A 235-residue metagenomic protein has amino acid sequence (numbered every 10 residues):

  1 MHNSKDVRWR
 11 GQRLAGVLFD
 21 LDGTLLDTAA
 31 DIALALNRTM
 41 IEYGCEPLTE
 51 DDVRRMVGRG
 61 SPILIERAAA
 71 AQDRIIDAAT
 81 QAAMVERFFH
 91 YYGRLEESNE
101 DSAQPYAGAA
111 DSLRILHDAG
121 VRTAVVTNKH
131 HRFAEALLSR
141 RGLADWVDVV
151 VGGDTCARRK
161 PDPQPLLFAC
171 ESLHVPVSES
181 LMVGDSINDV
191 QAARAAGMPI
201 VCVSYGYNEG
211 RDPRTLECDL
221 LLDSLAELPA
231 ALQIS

Functional and structural regions predicted by a protein language model:
M1-V17, D51, H117, H130-S235: Asp-based, Mg2+/Mn2+-dependent phosphohydrolase catalytic module
H2-R55: Active-site neighborhood of HAD-like aspartate-dependent phosphohydrolases
R8, Q12-R13, R94-V125, H131 (+2 more regions): Short, acidic loop-to-helix structural element flanking the phosphoryl-transfer center in phosphate-processing enzymes
D27, V125-T127, C202: Hydrophobic residues in well-ordered beta-strands that form the structural core
I32-A33, S61-I65, Q81, V85 (+4 more regions): A general structural signal for well-ordered alpha-helical segments in protein cores
I41-E46, Q72-A78, D118-A119, G142-W146 (+1 more regions): Short helix-capping segments at alpha-helix termini
R59-L95, A107-D111, I115: A metal-dependent, Asp-based hydrolase signature
